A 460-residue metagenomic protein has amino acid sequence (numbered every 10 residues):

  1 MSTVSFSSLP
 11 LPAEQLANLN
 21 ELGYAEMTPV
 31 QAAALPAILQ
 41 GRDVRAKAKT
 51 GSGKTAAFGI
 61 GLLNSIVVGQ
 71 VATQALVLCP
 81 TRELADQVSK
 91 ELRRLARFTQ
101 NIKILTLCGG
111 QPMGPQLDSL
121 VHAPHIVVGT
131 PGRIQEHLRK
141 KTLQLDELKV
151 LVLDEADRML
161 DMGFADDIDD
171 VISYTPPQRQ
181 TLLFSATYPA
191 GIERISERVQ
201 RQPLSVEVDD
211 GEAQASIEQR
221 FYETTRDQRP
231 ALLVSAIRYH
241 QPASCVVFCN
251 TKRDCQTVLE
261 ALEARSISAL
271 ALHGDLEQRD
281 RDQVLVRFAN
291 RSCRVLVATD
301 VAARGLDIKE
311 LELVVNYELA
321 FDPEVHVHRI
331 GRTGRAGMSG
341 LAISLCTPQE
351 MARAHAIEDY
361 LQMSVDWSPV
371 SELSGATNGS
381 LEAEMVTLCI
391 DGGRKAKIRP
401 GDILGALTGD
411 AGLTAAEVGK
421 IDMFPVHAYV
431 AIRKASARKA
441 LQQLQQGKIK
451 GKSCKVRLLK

Functional and structural regions predicted by a protein language model:
M1-K460: Conserved helicase RecA-like core
